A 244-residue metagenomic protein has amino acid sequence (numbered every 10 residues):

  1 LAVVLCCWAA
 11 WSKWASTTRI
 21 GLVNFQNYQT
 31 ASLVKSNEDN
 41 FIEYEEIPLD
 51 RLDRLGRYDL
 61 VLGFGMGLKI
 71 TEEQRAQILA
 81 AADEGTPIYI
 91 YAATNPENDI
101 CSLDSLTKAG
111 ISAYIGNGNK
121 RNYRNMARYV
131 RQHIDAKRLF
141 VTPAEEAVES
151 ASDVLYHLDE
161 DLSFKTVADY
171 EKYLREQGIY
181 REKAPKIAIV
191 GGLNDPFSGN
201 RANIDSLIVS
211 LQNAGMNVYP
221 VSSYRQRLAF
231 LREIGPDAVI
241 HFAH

Functional and structural regions predicted by a protein language model:
L1-H244: An N-terminal assembly and electron-transfer interface module characteristic of large anaerobic redox and radical
